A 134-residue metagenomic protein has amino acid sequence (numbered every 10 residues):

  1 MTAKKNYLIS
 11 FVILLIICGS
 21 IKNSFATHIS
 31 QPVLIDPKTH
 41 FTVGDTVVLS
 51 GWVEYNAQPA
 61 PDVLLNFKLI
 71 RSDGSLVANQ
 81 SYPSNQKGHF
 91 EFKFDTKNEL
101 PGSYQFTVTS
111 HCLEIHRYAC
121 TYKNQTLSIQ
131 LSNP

Functional and structural regions predicted by a protein language model:
N23-V47, S132-P134: Short, compositionally biased P/S/T/A/G/V-rich stretches that sit at domain boundaries
F41, Y55-D62: A short beta-turn/strand-edge loop motif at beta-sheet boundaries
V48-N56: Short edge beta-strand/loop segments characteristic of extracellular beta-sandwich folds
N56, K93-P101: Short, surface-exposed loop/turn segments at beta-strand-coil junctions that are enriched for proline with nearby
K68-L76, L113: Change "in extracellular beta-sheet-rich domains … of secreted and cell-surface proteins" to "in beta-sheet-rich domains
P83-F94: Glycine-centered loop-to-beta-strand initiation motif
L100-T121: Enriched for extracellular/lumenal, surface-exposed ectodomains of secreted and cell-surface proteins
E114-P134: Short beta-strand elements
